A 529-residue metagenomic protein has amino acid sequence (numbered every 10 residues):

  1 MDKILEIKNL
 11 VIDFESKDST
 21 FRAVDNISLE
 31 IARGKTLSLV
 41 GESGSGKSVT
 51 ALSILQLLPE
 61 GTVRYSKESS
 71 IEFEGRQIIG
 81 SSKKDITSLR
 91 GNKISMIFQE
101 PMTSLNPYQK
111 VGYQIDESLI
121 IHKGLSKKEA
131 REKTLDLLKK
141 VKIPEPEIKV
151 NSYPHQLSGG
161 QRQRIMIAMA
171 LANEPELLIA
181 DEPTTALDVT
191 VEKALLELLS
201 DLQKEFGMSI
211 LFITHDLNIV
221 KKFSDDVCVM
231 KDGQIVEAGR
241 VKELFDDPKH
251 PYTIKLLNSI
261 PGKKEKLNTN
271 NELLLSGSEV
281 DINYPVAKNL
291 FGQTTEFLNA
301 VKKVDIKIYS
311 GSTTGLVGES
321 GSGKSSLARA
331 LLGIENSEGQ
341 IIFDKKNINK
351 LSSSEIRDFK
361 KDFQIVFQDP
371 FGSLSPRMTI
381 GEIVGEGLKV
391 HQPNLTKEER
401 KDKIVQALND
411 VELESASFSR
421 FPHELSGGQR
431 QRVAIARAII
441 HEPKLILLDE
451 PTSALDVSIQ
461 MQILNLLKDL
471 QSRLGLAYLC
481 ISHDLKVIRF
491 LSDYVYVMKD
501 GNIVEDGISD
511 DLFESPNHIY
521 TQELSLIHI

Functional and structural regions predicted by a protein language model:
R64, I78-S95, I121, E243-P248 (+4 more regions): ABC ATPase NBD coupling module
R64-Q77, G339-N347: Conserved ABC transporter NBD signature motif
E129-I148, N347, E398-A416: Conserved ABC ATPase "signature" region
S152-L157, Q161, F421-L425, Q429: Conserved ABC ATPase signature
A172-E176, I440-K444: A short, proline-enriched helix->beta-strand linker immediately N-terminal to the Walker B motif in ABC-type P-loop
T452, I527-I529: Conserved small/polar residues in nucleotide/adenosyl-binding loops
